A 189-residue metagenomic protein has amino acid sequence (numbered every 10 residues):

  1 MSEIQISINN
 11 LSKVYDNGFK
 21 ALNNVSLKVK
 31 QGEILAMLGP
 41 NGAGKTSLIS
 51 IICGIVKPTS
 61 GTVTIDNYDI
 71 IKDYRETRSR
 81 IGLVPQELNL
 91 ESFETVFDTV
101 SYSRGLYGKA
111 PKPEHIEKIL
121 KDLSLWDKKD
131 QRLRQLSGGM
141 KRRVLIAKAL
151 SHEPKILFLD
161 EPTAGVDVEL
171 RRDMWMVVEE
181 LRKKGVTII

Functional and structural regions predicted by a protein language model:
P40-G44: Walker A (P-loop) phosphate-binding loop of ABC-type ATPase nucleotide-binding domains
G61-D69, E76-T77: Conserved ABC transporter NBD signature motif
S101, G105-K128: Conserved ABC ATPase "signature" region
R132-L136: Conserved ABC ATPase signature
E153: Conserved catalytic motifs of ABC-family nucleotide-binding domains
L157-D160: Catalytic Walker B motif of ABC-type/P-loop ATPase nucleotide-binding domains
